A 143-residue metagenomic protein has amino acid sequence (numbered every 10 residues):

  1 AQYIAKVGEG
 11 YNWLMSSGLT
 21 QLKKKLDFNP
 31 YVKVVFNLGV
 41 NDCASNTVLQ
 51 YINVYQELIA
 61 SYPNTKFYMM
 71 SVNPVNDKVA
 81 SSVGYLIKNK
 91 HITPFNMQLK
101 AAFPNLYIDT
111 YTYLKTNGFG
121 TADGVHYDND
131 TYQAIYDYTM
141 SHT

Functional and structural regions predicted by a protein language model:
A1-V54, V75-V83, K90: Conserved SGNH/GDSL esterase-like catalytic core that processes O-acyl groups on lipids and polysaccharides
I4-K6, M70, D109-Y113: Conserved beta-strand termini and adjacent loop/short-helix elements that scaffold enzyme active sites in alpha/beta
E9-W13, T112-G118: A short acidic, often aromatic-flanked loop/helix-cap motif at beta-alpha or helix-coil junctions that lines enzyme
G18, F119-T143: Histidine-centered active-site loop/cap adjacent to the catalytic His in serine esterases/O-acetyl transfer systems
F36, Y68-S71: Structural beta-sheet core signal
Y51-I59, N96: Generic structural signal for well-ordered alpha-helices, preferentially at hydrophobic/aromatic core positions
Y62-K66: A short helix->loop->beta-strand "cap" motif at the edges of active sites that frequently abuts
P74-T112, D130: Substrate-gating cap/lid alpha-helix
